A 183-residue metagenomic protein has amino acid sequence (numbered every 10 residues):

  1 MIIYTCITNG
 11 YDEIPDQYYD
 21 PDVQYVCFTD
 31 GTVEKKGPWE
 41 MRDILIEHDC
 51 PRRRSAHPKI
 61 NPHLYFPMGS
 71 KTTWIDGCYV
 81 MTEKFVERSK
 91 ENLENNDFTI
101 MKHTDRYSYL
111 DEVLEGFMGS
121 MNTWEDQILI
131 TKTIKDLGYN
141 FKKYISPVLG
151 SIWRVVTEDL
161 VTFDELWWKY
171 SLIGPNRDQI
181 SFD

Functional and structural regions predicted by a protein language model:
M1-A56, Y65-G69, I173-N176: N-terminal anchoring/stem segment of glycosyltransferases
P21, K59, I75, P147-G150: Residues that flank catalytic or metal-binding motifs in active/ligand-binding sites
T29, K36, M41-H48, R52-A56 (+4 more regions): Core catalytic alpha/beta fold that binds nucleotide/phospho-ligands
I60-L64, I180-D183: Short, hydrophobic alpha-helix immediately C-terminal to the catalytic nucleophile
T72: Short aromatic/hydrophobic "clamp" motif used to bind/position activated sugar donors
D76-V80: The conserved acidic donor/metal-binding loop of glycosyltransferases
M81-M118: Conserved donor-nucleotide/metal-binding helix-loop-beta segment in metal-dependent transferases, i.e., the alpha-helix
M121-D183: Catalytic core and acceptor-binding pocket of nucleotide-sugar-dependent glycosyltransferases
